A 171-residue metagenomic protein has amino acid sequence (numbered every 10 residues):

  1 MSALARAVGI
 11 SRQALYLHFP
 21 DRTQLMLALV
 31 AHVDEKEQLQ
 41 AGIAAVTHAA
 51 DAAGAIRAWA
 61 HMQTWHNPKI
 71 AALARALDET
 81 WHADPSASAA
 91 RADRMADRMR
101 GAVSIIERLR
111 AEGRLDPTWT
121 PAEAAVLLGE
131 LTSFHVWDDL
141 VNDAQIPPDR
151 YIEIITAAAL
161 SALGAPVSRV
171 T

Functional and structural regions predicted by a protein language model:
M1, V30-E37: Short, basic, alpha-helical segments at the C-terminal edge of helix-turn-helix-like DNA-binding modules
M1-Q24, A28: Helix-turn-helix
A3, Q24, A58, A76 (+3 more regions): Amphipathic alpha-helical interaction segments
F19, E79-D84, L131: Short helix-capping/turn signature of helix-turn-helix
R22, L29, V33, W59 (+5 more regions): Hydrophobic/aromatic residues within well-ordered alpha-helical segments
Q24, A28, A41-K69, A125: Hydrophobic alpha-helical connector segments
T64-D78, P85-E112, A122-V126, L160-G164: Amphipathic alpha-helical packing segments from all-alpha helical-bundle domains
R110-A158, P166-T171: Hydrophobic/aromatic-rich alpha-helical bundle segments in the mid-to-C-terminal region
